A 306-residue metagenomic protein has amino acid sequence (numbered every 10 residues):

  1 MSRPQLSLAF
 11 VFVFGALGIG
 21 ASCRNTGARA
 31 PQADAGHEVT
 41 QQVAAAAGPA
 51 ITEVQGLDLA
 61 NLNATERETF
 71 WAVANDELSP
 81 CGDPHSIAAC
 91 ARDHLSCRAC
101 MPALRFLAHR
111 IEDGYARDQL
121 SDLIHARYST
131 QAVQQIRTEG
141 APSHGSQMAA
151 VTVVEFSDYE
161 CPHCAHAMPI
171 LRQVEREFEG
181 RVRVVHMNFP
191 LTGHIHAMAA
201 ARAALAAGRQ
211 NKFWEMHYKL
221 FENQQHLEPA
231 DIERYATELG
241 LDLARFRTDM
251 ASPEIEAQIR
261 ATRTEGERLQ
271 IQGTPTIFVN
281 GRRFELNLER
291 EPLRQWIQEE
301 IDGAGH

Functional and structural regions predicted by a protein language model:
M1-A9: Bacterial N-terminal signal peptides that target proteins for export
A9-G20: Bacterial N-terminal signal peptides
C23-T26: Bacterial signal peptide processing site
R29-A35, A99, V154-S157, H163-R176 (+2 more regions): C-terminal cap of thioredoxin/glutaredoxin-like
A64-S79: Immediate flanking context of iron-sulfur cluster ligation sites
D76-R92, Y159-H163: Local cysteine-cluster metal-coordination motifs and their immediate loop/turn environment, predominantly Fe-S cluster
I136-V151, R176: A short beta-strand-turn-helix
E175-A236: Structural microenvironment flanking redox-active thiols in thiol-disulfide oxidoreductases
